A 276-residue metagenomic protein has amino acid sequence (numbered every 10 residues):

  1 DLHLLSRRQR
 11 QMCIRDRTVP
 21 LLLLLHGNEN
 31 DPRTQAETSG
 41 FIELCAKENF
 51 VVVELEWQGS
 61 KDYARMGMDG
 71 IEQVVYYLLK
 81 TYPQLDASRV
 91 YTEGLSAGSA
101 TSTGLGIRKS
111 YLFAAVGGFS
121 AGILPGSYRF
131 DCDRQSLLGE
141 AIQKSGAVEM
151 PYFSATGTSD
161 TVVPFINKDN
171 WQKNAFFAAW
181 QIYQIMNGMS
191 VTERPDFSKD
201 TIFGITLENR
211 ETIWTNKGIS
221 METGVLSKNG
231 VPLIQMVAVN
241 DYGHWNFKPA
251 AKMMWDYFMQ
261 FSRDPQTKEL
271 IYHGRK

Functional and structural regions predicted by a protein language model:
D1-R10, I14-D16: Single conserved hydrophobic/aromatic residue that forms the stacking wall/gate of nucleotide- or nucleobase-binding
R15-T18, E43-E48, Q84-D86, G98 (+3 more regions): Extracellular/periplasmic catalytic domains that process cell-envelope and extracellular macromolecules
R15-V19, Y63-S102, I107-F113: Gly/Ser-rich "nucleophile elbow"/oxyanion-hole loop immediately N-terminal to the catalytic nucleophile in hydrolases
R15-Y63, P125-G126, V162-P164: Short substrate-entry loop that stabilizes the transition state in hydrolases
N28, W57, T158-T161, K168 (+1 more regions): Acidic beta-to-alpha connecting loop that harbors the catalytic carboxylate
A115, A121-S220, G224-N229: The feature captures the conserved acid-bearing segment of alpha/beta-hydrolase catalytic domains
P249-K276: Catalytic active-site module of serine/aspartate enzymes centered on a nucleophile-bearing elbow/loop
